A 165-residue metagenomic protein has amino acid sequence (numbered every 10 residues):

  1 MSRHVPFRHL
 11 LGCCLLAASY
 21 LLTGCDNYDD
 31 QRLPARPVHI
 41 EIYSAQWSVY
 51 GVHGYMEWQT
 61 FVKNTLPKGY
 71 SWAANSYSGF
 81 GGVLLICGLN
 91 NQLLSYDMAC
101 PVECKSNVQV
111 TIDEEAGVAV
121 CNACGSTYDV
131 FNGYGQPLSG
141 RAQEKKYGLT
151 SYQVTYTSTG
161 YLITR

Functional and structural regions predicted by a protein language model:
S2-G12: Bacterial N-terminal signal peptides that target proteins for export
P6-F7, Y70-W72, S139-A142: Intrinsically disordered, low-complexity segments enriched in polar/charged residues with Gly/Pro, especially when
C14-A18: Short, basic, low-complexity termini and linkers enriched in Ser/Thr/Gly/Pro that act as targeting/leader peptides
S19, L94, E115-V118: Processing junctions and N-termini across compartments
L21-G24: C-terminal motif of bacterial Sec signal peptides marking the signal peptidase cleavage site
Y28-D113, D129, T150-R165: N-terminal pre-ligand scaffold of iron-sulfur
E114-G125, G135-Y152: Short cysteine/histidine-rich metal-coordination sites, predominantly Zn2+-binding motifs
